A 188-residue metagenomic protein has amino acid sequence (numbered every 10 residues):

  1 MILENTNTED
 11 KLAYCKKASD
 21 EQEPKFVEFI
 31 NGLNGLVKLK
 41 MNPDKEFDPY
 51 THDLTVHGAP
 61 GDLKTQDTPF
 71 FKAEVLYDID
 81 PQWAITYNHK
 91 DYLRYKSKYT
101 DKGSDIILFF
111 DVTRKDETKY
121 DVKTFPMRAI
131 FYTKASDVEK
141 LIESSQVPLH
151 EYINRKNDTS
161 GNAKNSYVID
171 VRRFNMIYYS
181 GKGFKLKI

Functional and structural regions predicted by a protein language model:
M1, G103, D111-I188: Non-catalytic C-terminal interaction segments of nucleic acid-processing enzymes
M1-K45: Acidic-basic catalytic patches of nuclease active cores, encompassing PD-(D/E)XK and other metal-cofactor nuclease
A13, K64-T118: Catalytic cores of nucleic-acid endonucleases
E21, K25, P49, Y87-R94: Short, well-structured alpha-helical interface segments that form or flank functional binding sites
F26, I30, H52-Y77: Conserved catalytic cores of phosphodiester-cleaving nucleases, focusing on short active-site segments
G32-K38, T100-I106, D137-K140: Structural alpha-beta junctions
D44-H52: Beta-rich nucleic-acid/ligand-interaction surfaces
